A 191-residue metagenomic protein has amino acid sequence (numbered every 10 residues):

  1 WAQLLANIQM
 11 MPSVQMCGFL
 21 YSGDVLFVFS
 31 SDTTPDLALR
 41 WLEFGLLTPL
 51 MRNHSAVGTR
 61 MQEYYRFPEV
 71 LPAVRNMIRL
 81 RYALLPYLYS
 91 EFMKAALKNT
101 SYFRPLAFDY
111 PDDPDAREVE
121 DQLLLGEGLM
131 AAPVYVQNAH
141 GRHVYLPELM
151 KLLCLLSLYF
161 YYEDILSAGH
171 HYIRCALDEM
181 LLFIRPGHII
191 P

Functional and structural regions predicted by a protein language model:
W1-R185, I190: Catalytic-domain carbohydrate-binding cleft regions of carbohydrate-active enzymes
